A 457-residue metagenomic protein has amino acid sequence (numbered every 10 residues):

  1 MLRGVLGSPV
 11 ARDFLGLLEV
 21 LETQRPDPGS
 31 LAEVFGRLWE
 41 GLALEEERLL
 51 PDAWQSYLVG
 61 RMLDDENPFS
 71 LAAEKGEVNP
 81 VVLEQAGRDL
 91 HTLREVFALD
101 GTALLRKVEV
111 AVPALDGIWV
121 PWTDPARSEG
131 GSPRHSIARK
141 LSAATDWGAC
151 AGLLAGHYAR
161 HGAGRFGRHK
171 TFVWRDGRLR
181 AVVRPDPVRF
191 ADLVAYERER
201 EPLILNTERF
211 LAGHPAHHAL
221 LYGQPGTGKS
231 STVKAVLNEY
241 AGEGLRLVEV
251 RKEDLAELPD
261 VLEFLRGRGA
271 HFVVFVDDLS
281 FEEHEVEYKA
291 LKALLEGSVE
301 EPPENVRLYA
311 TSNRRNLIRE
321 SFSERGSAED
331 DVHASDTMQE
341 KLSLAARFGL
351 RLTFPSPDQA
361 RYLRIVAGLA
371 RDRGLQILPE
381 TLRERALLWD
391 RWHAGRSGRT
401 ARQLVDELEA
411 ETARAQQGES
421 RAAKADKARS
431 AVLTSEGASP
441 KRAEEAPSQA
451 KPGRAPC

Functional and structural regions predicted by a protein language model:
M1-V194: AAA+ P-loop ATPase mechanoenzymes
D186-H217: Pre-Walker A (pre-P-loop) alpha-helix and adjacent loop at the N terminus of AAA/AAA+ ATPase modules, a conserved
A216-T232: Walker A/P-loop nucleotide-binding motif
E239-A270, F281-E283: AAA+/P-loop NTPase substrate/partner-engagement loops
L255-F275, K289-V299, T337-Q339: Conserved alpha-helical scaffold flanking the Walker A/P-loop in AAA+ ATPase domains
E283-D330: Conserved catalytic/switch belt of AAA+ P-loop NTPases
E329-L342, G349-A360: Conserved AAA+ ATPase "SRH/arginine-finger" region at the nucleotide-binding site
P355-L433, K451-C457: C-terminal alpha-helical "lid" subdomain
